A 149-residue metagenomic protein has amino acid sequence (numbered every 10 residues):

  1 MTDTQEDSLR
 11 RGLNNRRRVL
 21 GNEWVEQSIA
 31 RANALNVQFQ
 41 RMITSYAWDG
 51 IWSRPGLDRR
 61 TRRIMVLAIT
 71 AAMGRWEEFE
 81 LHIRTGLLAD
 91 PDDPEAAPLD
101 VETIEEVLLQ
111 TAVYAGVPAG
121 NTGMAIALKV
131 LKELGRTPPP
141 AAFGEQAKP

Functional and structural regions predicted by a protein language model:
M1-R60, I83, L88, E95 (+1 more regions): Acidic, glycine/proline-rich low-complexity segments that act as flexible tails and inter-domain linkers
R17, S53, T70-A71, A96 (+2 more regions): Amphipathic alpha-helical interaction elements
I43-A47, I64-I69, V107-A112: Short alpha-helical scaffolding segments that buttress acidic/His motifs in well-ordered protein cores
L57, T61-I64, W76: Helical "substrate-binding/catalytic lid" subdomain of Rossmann-like NAD(P)-dependent dehydrogenases/reductases
L67, A72-E105: Mid-chain, well-packed structural core segment of small domains
V117-N121: Substrate/cofactor-recognition hotspot
